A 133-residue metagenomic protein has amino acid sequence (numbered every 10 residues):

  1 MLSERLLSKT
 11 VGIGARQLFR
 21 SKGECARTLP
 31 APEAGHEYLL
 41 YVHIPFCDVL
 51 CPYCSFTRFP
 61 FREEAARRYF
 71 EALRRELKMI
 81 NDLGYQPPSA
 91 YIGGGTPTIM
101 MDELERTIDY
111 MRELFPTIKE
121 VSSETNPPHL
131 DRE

Functional and structural regions predicted by a protein language model:
M1-Y38: Flexible, acidic/Gly-rich N-terminal and inter-domain linker regions that tether and position cofactor-handling modules
A34-Y69: Canonical Radical SAM [4Fe-4S] cluster-binding loop centered on the CxxxCxxC motif and its immediate flanking residues
T57-P60, D82-F115, V121, T125-E133: Conserved glycine-rich "GG(E/T)P / GGGxP" loop and the immediately following alpha-helix in the radical SAM core
A66, F70-L73, L104, D131: Aromatic/hydrophobic pocket-lining residues that form the small-molecule binding cavity in soluble enzyme cores
L73-L83: A short, N-terminal amphipathic alpha-helix
